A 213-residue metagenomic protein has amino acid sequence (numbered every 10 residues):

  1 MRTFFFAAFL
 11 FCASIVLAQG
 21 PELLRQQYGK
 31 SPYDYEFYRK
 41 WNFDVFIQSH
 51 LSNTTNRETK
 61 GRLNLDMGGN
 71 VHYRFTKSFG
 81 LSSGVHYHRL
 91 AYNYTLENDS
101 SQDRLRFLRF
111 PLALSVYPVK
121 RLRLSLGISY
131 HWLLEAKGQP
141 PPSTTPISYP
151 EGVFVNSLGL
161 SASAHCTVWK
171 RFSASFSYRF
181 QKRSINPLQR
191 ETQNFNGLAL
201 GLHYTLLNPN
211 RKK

Functional and structural regions predicted by a protein language model:
M1-Y38, N208-K213: Cleavable N-terminal export/targeting peptides
P21-E22, C166-T167, N194-K213: Outer-membrane beta-barrel "beta-signal"
R39-F43, G61-L65, R104-L108, F154-L160 (+1 more regions): Residues that define the transmembrane beta-barrel architecture of outer-membrane proteins
W41-N42, S78-L81, R121-L124, C166 (+2 more regions): Repeated loop/turn-to-beta-strand initiation elements of outer-membrane beta-barrel proteins
F43-I47, S83, L112, L126-I128 (+3 more regions): Membrane-embedded beta-strand positions of outer-membrane beta-barrel proteins
I47-N53, Y87-A91, Y130-L134, Y178-S184 (+1 more regions): Transmembrane beta-strands of outer-membrane beta-barrel pores
T55-R62, N93-S100, A136-T144, N186-E191: Outer-membrane beta-barrel translocator domains and adjoining extracellular loop/strand segments of Gram-negative
V71-Y73, V116, W132, C166-V168 (+1 more regions): Residue-level signature of outer-membrane beta-barrel architecture
